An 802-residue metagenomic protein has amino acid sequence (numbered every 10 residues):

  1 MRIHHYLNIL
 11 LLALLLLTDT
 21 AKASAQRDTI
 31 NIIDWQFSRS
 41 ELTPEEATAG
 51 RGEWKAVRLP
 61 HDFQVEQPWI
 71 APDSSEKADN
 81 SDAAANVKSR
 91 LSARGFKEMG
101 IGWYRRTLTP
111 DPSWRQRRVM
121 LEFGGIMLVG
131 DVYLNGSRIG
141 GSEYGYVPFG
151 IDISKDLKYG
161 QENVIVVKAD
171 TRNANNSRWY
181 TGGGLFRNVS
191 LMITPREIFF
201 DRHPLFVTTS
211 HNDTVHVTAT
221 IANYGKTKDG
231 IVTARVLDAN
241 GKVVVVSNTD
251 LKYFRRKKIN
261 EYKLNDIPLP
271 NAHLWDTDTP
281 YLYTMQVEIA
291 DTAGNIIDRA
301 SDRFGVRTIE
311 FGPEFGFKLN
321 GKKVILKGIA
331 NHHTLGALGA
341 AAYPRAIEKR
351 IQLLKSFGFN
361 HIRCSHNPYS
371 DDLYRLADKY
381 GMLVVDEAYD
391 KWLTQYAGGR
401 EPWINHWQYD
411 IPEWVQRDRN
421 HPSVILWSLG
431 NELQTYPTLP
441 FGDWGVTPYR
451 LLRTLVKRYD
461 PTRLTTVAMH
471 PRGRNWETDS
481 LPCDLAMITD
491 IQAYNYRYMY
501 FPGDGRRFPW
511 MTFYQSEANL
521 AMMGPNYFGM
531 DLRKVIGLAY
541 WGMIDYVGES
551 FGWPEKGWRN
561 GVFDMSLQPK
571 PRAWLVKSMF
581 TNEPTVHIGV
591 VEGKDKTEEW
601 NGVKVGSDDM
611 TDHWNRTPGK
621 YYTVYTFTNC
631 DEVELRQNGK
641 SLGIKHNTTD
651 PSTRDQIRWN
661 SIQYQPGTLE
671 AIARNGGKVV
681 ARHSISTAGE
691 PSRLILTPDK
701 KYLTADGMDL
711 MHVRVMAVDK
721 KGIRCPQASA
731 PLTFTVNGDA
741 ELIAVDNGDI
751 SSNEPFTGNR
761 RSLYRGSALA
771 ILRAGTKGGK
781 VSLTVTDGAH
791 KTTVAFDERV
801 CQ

Functional and structural regions predicted by a protein language model:
S24-E122, S177-L185, T585-E599, S607-D609 (+1 more regions): Extended carbohydrate-recognition surfaces in non-catalytic/accessory domains of CAZymes and lectin-like proteins
S38-S40, R94-D201, Y224, A239 (+4 more regions): Accessory beta-strand-rich segments of carbohydrate-active enzymes
R39, L59-P68, A78, V87 (+4 more regions): Extended substrate-binding grooves/exosites of carbohydrate-active enzymes
I153-K155, L264-W275, R658-Y664, G758-T776: Short, hydrophobic beta-strand segments
K158-G160, T220-G312, W659, Q665-P666 (+2 more regions): Extended acidic/polar, glycine-enriched regions that form or flank non-catalytic beta-rich accessory modules
V217-I221, E288, K604-M610, W614 (+7 more regions): Beta-strand-rich structural segments
K228-T233, T277-Y283, Y621, N629-D631 (+4 more regions): Short flexible loop/turn segments that cap and initiate beta-strands
R299-F304, K678-G689, K791-R799: Edge beta-strands of extracellular beta-sandwich domains
